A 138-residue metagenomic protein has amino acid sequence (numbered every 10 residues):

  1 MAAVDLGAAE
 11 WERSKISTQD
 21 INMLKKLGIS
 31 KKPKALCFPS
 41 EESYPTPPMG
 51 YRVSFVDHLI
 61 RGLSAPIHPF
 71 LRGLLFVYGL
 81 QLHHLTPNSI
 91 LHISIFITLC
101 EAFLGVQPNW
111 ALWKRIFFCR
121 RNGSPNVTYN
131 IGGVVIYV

Functional and structural regions predicted by a protein language model:
M1-V138: Residue-register detector that marks a fixed positional context within folded domains
